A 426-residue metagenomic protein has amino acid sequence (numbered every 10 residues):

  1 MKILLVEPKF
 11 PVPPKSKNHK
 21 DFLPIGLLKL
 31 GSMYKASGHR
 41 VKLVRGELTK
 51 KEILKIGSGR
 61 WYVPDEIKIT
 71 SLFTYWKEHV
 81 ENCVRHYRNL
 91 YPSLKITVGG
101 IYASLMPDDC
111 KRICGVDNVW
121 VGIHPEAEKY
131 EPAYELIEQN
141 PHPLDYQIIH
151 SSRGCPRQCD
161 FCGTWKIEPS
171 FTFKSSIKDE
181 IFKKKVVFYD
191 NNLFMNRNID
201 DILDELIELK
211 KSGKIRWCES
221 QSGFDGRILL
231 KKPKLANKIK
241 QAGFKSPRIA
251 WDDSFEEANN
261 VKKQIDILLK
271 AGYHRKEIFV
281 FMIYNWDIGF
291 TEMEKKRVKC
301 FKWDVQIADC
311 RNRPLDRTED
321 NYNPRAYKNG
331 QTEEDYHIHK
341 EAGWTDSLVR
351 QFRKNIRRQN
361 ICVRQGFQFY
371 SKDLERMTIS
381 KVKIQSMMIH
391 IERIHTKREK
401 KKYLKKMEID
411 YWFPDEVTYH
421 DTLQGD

Functional and structural regions predicted by a protein language model:
M1-D117: A short, structured N-terminal alpha-helical element that caps or precedes a catalytic domain
K2-V6, D179-F279, Y284-W286: Conserved SAM/AdoMet-binding glycine-rich loop
E7, K238-A250, F255-K402: A structural motif corresponding to the C-terminal lobe/cap of the Radical SAM core domain
D21, I25-K29, P141-I177: Canonical Radical SAM [4Fe-4S] cluster-binding loop centered on the CxxxCxxC motif and its immediate flanking residues
K35, V84-P92, G163, I207-K210 (+3 more regions): Surface-exposed amphipathic alpha-helices with a cationic face
N89-K95, V116, I215, Y273-K276 (+1 more regions): A short helix->loop->beta-strand "cap" motif at the edges of active sites that frequently abuts
G100-S151, R157, G163: Catalytic core of nucleotide-activated saccharide and alditol-phosphate transferases
E392-D426: C-terminal non-catalytic accessory extensions
